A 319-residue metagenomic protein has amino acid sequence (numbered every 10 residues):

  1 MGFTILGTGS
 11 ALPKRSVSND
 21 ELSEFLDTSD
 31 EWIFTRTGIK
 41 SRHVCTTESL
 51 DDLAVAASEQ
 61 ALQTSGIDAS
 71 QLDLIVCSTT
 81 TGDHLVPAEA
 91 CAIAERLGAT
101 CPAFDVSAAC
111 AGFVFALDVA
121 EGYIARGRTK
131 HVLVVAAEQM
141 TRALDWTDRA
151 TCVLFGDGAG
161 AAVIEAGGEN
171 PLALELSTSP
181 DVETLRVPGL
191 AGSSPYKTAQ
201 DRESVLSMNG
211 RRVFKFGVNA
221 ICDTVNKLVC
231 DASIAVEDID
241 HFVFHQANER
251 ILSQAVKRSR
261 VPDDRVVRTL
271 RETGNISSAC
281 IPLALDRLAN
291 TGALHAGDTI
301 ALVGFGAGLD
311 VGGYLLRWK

Functional and structural regions predicted by a protein language model:
M1-T47, D148-K215, N219, D223 (+2 more regions): Condensing-enzyme catalytic core mediating Claisen C-C bond formation in acyl metabolism
G2-T4, T129-H131, T299: Residues that mark the start of a beta-strand
L6-G9, S78, S107, V132-E138 (+3 more regions): Short beta-strand segments
S16-V17, V86-A88, L144-D148, V311-L315: Short acidic, glycine/serine/threonine-rich loops at helix termini
L26-W32, H84-G98, L133-M140, G192-T198 (+1 more regions): Acidic-glycine-rich active-site phosphate/pyrophosphate-binding loop
V55-S58, L62, T81-G82, A92-E95 (+4 more regions): Claisen-condensing/thiolase-fold acyl-transfer catalytic domains that form or cleave C-C bonds in fatty acid
S70-S78, V236-H245: Short glycine-rich phosphate-binding loop at a beta-alpha junction
A125-A159: Flexible, glycine-rich active-site loops centered on histidine and acidic residues that chelate a metal or position
